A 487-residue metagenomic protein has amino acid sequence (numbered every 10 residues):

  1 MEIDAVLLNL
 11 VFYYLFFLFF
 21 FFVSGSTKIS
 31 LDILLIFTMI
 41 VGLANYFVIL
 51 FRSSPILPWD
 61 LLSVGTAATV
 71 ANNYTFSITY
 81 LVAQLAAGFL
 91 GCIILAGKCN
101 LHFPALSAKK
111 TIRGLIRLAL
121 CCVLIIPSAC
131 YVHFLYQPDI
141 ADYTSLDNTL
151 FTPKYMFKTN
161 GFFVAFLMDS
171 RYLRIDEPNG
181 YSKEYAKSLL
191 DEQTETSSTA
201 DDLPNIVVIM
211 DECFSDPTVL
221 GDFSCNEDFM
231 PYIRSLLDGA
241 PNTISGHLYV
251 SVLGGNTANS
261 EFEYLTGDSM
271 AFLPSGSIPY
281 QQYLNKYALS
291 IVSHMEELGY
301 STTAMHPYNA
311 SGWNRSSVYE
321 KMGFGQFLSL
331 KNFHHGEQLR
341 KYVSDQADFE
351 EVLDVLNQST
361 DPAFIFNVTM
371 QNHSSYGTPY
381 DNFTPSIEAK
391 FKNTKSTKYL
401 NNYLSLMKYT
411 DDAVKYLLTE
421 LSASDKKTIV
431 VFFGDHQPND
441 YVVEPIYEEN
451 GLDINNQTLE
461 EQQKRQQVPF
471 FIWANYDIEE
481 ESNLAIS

Functional and structural regions predicted by a protein language model:
M1-P153: Transmembrane and membrane-interface helices of multi-pass, inner-membrane envelope-modifying transferases
A5, R52, P58-L61, Y74 (+5 more regions): Membrane-interface micro-motifs in multi-pass membrane enzymes
N72-T75, Y80-L81, L85-A86, Y181 (+2 more regions): Membrane-proximal soluble helical/coiled-coil segments that couple transmembrane anchors to catalytic or regulatory
I125, T149, M156, Y232-S235 (+1 more regions): Alpha-helical scaffold segments in carbohydrate-active enzymes
Y131-V208: Membrane-interface segments at or immediately adjacent to transmembrane helices that form the boundary between
T194-A200, M210-D211, D216-S487: Solvent-exposed soluble domains appended to multi-pass membrane proteins
